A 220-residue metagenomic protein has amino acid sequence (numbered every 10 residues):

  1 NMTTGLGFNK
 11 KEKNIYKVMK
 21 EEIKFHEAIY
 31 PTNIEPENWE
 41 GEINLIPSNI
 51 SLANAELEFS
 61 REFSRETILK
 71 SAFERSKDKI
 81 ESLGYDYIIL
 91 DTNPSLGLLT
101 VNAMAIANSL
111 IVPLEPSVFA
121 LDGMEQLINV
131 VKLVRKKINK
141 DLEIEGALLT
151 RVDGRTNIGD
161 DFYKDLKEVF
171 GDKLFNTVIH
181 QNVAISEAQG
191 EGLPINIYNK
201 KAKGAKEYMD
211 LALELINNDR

Functional and structural regions predicted by a protein language model:
N1-R220: P-loop NTP-binding core
